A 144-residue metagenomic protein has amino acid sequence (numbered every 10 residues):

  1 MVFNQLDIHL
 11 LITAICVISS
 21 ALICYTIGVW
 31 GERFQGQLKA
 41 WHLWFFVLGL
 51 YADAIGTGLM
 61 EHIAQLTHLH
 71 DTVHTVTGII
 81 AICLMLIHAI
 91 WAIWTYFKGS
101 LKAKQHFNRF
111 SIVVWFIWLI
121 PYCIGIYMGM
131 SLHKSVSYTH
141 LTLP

Functional and structural regions predicted by a protein language model:
M1-L22: Hydrophobic transmembrane alpha-helical segments in integral membrane proteins
C16-F34: N-terminal signal-anchor/start-transfer transmembrane helix
I27-G31, A52-L66, W91-K98: Membrane-helix exit/interface motif
F34-D53: Loop-to-helix transition at the N-terminal end of transmembrane alpha-helices
T67-H88: Short alpha-helical packing/oligomerization segments
F110-M130: Final/C-terminal transmembrane alpha-helix of multipass membrane proteins
Y138-P144: Conserved small/polar residues in nucleotide/adenosyl-binding loops
